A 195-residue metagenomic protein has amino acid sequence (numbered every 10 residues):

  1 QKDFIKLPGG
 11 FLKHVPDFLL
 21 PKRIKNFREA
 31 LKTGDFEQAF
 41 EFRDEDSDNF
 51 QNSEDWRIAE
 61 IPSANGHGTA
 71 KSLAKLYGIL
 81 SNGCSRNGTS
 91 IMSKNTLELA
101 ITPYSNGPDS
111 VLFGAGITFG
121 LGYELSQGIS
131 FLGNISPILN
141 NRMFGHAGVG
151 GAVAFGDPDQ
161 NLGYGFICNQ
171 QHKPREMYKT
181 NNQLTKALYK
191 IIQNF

Functional and structural regions predicted by a protein language model:
Q1-F195: Catalytic loop of the DD-peptidase/beta-lactamase superfamily, centered on the K-T-G motif and neighboring
